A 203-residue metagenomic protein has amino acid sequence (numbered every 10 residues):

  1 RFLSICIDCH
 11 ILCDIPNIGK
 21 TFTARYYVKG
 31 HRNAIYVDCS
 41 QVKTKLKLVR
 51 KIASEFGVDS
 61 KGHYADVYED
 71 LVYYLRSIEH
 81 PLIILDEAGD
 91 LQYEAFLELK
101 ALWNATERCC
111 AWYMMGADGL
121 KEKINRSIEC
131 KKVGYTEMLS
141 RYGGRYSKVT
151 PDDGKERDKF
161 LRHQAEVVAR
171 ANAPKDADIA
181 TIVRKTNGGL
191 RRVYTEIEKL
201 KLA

Functional and structural regions predicted by a protein language model:
S4-Y26, S40-Q41: Walker A/P-loop nucleotide-binding motif
H10-I18, L91, W103-G134: Sensor-1/coupling segment of RecA-like P-loop NTPase cores
H31-Q41: Conserved catalytic segments around the Walker B and adjacent sensor/switch elements of P-loop NTPase domains
K45-G62: Conserved NTP-binding/hydrolysis module of P-loop NTPases
K61-P81: Conserved alpha-helical scaffold flanking the Walker A/P-loop in AAA+ ATPase domains
Y74-A95, L99: Conserved P-loop NTPase "ATPase switch" module shared by AAA+ and STAND
E137-S140, G144-A203: C-terminal alpha-helical "lid" subdomain
